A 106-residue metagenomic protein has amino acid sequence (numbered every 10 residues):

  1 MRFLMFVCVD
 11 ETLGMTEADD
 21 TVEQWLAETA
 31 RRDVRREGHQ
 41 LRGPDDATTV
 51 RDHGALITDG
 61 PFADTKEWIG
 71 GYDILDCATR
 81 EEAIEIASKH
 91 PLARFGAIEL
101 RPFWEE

Functional and structural regions predicted by a protein language model:
M1-E106: Conserved, structured core segments of small domains
